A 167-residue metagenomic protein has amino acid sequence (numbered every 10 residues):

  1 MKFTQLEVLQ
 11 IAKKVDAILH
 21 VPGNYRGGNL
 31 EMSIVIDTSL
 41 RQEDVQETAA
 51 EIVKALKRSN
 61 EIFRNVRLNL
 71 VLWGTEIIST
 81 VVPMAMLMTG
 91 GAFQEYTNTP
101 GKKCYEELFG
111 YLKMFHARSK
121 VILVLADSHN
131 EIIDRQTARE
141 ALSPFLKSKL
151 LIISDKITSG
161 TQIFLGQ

Functional and structural regions predicted by a protein language model:
M1-S33, L40-T48, R64: Acidic, polar low-complexity linker/tail segments
H20-P22, K57-R58, F109-L112: Generic recognition of flexible, low-complexity loop/linker segments
G28-I36, Q46-E76, S119-A126, F145: A short alpha/beta connector and helix-capping loop motif
S39, S128-H129: Conserved Walker B
E47-E51, Y111, D134-A141: A short acidic, amphipathic alpha-helical/loop segment
L68, E76-L123, H129-R135, I153-T161: Von Willebrand factor
Q136-I153: A short, gly/pro- and small-residue-rich
Q162-Q167: P/S/T/G-enriched low-complexity
